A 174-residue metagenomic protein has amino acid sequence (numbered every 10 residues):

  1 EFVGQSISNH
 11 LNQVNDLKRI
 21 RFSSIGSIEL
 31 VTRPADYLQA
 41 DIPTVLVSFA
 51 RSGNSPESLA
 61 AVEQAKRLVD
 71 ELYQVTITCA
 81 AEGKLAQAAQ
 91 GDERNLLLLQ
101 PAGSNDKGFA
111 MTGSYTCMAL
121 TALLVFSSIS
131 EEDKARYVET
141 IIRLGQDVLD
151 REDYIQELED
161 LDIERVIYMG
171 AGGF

Functional and structural regions predicted by a protein language model:
E1-R143: Glycine-rich phosphate-binding loops that contact phosphosugars or nucleotide phosphates
Q146-D162: A short, well-structured juxtamembrane/interface segment
L158-F174: Acidic catalytic cores of enzymes that act on phosphate-bearing nucleotides/polynucleotides
